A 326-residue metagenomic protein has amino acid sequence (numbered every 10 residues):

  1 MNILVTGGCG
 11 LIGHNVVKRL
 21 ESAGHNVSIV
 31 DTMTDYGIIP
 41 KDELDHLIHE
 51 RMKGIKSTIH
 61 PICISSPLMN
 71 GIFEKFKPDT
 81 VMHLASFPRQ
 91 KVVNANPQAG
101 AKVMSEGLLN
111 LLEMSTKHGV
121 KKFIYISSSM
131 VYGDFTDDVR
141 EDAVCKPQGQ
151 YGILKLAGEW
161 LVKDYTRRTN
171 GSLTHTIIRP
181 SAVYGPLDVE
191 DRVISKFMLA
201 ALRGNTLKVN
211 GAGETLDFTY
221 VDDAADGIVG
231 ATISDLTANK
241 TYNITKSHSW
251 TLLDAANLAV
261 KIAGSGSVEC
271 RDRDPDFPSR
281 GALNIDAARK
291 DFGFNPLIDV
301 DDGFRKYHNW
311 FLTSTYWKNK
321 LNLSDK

Functional and structural regions predicted by a protein language model:
M1-R179: N-terminal Rossmann-like NAD(P)+-binding domain of SDR-like oxidoreductases, especially those catalyzing
N15, G71, A95, D188-R192 (+3 more regions): Generic recognition of short, well-ordered alpha-helical segments
Y36, Q90, Y132, Y184 (+2 more regions): Flexible, glycine-rich phosphate/dinucleotide-binding loops and adjacent beta-alpha linkers at cofactor/substrate
P67, D79, K91, Q98 (+6 more regions): Residues in well-ordered alpha-helical elements
P88, A143, S181-A182, G211-G213 (+1 more regions): Short, histidine-centered active-site or binding-site loop motifs used for metal coordination, general acid-base
V93, S181-A182, T241-I244: Short-chain dehydrogenase/reductase
D137, Q148-Q150, W160-L216, V221-G230 (+2 more regions): NAD(P)-dependent short-chain dehydrogenase/reductase
A201, N205-K326: C-terminal substrate-binding subdomain of Rossmann-fold SDR/epimerase-dehydratase oxidoreductases
